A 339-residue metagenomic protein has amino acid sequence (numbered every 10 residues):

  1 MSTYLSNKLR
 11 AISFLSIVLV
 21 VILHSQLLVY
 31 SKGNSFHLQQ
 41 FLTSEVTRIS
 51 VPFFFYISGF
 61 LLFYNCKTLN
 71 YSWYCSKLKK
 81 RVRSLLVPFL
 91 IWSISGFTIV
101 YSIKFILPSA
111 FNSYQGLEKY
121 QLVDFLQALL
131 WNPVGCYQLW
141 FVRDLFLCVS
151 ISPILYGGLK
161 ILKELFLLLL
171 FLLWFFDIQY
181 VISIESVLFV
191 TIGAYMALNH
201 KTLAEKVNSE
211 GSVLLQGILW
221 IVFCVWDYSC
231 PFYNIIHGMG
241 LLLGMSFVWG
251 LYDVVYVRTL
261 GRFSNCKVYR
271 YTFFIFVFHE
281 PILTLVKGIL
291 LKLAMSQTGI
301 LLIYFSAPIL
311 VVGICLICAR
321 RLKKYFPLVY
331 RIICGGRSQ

Functional and structural regions predicted by a protein language model:
M1-L170, S296-Q339: Membrane-cytosol interface segments of multi-pass membrane proteins, especially ER/Golgi lipid-handling enzymes
S2-T3, N65-S76, G157-L162, L198-G211 (+2 more regions): Membrane-interface junctions at the ends of membrane-embedded or membrane-associated helices
V18-S25, L167-V181, Q216-S229, P281: Aromatic-anchored segments of alpha-helical transmembrane domains
Q39-V51, L130-D144, W174-I192, V207 (+1 more regions): Interfacial loop-to-helix transition and helix-capping segments at the boundaries of transmembrane helices
F60-Y64, C148, S152-Y156, S186-T202 (+4 more regions): Hydrophobic transmembrane alpha-helices
P88, W92, Q216-W220, F273-F278 (+1 more regions): Small-residue-rich segments of transmembrane alpha-helices in multi-pass membrane proteins, especially helix faces
L147-F171, I178, Y195-L214: Solvent-exposed interhelical
T202-F274, P281-L290, Q297-Y304: Alpha-helical transmembrane segments and terminal signal-anchor/GPI-anchor hydrophobic tails, characterized by long
